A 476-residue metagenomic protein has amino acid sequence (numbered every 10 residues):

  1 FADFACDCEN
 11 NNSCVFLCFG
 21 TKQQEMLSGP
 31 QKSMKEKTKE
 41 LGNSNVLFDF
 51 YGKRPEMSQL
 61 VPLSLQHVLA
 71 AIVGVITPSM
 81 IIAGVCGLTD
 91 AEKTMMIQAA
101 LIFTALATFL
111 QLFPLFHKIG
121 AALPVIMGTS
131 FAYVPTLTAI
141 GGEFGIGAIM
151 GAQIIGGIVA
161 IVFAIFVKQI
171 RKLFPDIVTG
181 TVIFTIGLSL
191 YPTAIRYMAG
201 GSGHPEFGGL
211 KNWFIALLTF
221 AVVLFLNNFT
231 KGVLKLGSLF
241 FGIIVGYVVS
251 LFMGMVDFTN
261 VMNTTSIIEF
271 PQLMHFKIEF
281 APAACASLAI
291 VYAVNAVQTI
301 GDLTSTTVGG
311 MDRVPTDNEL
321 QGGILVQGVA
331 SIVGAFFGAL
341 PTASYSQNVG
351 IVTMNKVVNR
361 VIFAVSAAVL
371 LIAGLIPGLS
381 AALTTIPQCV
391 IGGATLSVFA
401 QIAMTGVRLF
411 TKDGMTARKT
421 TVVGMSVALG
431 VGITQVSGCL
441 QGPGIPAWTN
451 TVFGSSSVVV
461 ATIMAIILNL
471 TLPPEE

Functional and structural regions predicted by a protein language model:
C8, C18, Q23-L63, F258-Q272 (+2 more regions): Intrinsically disordered, low-complexity non-transmembrane regions of multi-pass membrane transporters
K35-V125, A132-I140: N-terminal signal-anchor module of multipass membrane proteins
K39-G42, V75-S79, A83, T219-F229 (+5 more regions): Juxtamembrane interface elements at the cytosolic ends of transmembrane helices in multi-pass membrane proteins
M57, A83-G120, A289-R360: Membrane-embedded helical hairpins/re-entrant loop segments and their flanking transmembrane helices within multi-pass
S58-A71, G208-F220, G237-S238, M253 (+2 more regions): Hydrophobic, membrane-embedded alpha-helices of multi-pass small-molecule transporters
M95, K118-F131, K172-T181, K235-F241 (+3 more regions): Short, non-helical or kinked segments that cap or interrupt transmembrane helices
T138, N227, N348-N359, F363 (+1 more regions): Interfacial segments of multi-pass membrane proteins
I140-D257, A367-E476: Membrane-embedded alpha-helical modules
